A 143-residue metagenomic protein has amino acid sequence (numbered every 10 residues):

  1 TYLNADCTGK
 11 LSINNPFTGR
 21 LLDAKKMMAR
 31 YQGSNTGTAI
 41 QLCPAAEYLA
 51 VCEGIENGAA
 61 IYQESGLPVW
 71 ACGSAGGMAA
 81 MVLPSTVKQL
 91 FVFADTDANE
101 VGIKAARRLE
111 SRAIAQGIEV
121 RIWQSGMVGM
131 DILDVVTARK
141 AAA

Functional and structural regions predicted by a protein language model:
T1-T86: Phosphate-handling DNA/RNA-contact segment within nucleic-acid enzymes
L49-V51, L83-A143: Replication-associated primase and helicase/ATPase modules
